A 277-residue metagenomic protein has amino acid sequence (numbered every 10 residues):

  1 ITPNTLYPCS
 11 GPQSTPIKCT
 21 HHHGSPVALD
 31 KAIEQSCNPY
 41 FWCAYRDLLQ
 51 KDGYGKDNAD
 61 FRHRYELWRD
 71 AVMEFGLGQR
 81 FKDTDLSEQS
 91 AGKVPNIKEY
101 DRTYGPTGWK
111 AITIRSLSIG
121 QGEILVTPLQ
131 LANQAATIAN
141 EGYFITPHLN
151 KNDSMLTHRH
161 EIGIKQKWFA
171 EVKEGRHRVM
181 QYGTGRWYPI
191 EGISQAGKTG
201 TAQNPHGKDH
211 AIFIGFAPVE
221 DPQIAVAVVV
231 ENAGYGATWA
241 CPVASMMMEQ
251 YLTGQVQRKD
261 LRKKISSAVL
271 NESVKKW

Functional and structural regions predicted by a protein language model:
I1-A233, N271-W277: Beta-lactam-recognizing serine transpeptidase/beta-lactamase-like catalytic domain environment
D57-N58, I112, Y143-F144, T238-C241 (+1 more regions): Glycine-rich loops and low-complexity Gly/Arg-rich segments that provide flexible linkers or classic glycine-based
T127-N133, W239-M246: Short amphipathic alpha-helical face segments that pack within enzyme cores and frequently flank/anchor catalytic
M155-H160, S245-W277: Short, gly/Ser/Thr-rich active-site loops of penicillin-recognizing serine hydrolases
E220-P222, G234, P242-G254: C-terminal, active-site-flanking charged/polar segments
